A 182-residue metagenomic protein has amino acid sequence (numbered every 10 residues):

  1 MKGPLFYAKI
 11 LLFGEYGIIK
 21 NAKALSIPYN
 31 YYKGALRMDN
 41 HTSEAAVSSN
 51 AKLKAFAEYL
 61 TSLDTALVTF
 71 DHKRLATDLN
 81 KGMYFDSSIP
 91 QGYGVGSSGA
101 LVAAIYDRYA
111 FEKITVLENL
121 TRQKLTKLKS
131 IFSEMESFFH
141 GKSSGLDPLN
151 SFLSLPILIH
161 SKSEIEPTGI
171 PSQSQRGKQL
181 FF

Functional and structural regions predicted by a protein language model:
M1, L25, Y93, F138-H140 (+2 more regions): A generic local secondary-structure boundary/capping motif
M1-G94, D107-Q123, L155-P156: ATP-binding N-lobe of GHMP and related small-molecule kinases
P4-L5, I18-I19, Y29, G141-S143 (+2 more regions): Solvent-exposed alpha-helices and their adjacent loops that cap or buttress functional pockets in soluble metabolic
S87, D107, N150-F152, S161 (+1 more regions): Short, structured patches in soluble enzyme cores that scaffold and shape functional sites
S98: Short, conserved phosphate/pyrophosphate- and ester-handling motifs at nucleotide-, phospho-/glycolipid
V102-I105: Non-catalytic, solvent-exposed interaction/assembly segments
R122-G169: Alpha/beta catalytic cores of group-transfer enzymes, especially the acyltransferase/condensing modules of polyketide
I165-F182: Acyltransferase
